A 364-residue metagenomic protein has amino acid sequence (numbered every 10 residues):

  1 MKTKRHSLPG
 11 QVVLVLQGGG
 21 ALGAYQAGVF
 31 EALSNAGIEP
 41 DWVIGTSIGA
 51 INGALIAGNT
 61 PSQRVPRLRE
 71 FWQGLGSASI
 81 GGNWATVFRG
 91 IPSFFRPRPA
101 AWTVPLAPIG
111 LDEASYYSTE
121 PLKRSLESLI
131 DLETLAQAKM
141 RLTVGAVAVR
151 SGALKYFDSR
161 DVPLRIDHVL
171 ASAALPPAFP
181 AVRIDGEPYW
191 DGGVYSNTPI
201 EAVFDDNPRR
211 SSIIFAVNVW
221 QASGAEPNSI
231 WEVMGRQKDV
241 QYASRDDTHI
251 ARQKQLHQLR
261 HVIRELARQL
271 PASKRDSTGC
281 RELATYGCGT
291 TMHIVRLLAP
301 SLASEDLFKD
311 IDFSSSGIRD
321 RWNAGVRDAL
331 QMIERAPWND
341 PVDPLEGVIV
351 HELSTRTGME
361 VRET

Functional and structural regions predicted by a protein language model:
M1-V12, M140, V147-R150: Small-residue-rich anion-binding loops in enzyme active sites
K2, L8-V15, G20-Y116, E120 (+8 more regions): Patatin-like phospholipase
V43-I44, A216-N218: Short internal beta-strands
G53-L55, A146-V147, E346: Short secondary-structure transition/capping segments
P66-L75, D185, P341-E346: Short alpha-helical "patches" and their helix-cap loops
R67, P121, S125, T134 (+5 more regions): Exposed alpha-helical structural elements
A85-V217, G224-A225, C280-P300, E305-D306 (+5 more regions): Active-site-adjacent alpha/beta core region of enzyme catalytic domains
V219, A225-G287, R321-V326, A336-T364: Terminal low-complexity/disordered tails
